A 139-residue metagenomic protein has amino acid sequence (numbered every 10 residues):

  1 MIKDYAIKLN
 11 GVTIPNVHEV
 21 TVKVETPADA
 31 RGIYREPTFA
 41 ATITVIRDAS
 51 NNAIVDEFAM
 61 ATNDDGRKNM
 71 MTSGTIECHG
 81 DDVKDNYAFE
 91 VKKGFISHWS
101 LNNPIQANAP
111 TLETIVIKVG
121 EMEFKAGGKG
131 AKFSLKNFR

Functional and structural regions predicted by a protein language model:
M1-R139: Glycine-rich, low-complexity intrinsically disordered segments
